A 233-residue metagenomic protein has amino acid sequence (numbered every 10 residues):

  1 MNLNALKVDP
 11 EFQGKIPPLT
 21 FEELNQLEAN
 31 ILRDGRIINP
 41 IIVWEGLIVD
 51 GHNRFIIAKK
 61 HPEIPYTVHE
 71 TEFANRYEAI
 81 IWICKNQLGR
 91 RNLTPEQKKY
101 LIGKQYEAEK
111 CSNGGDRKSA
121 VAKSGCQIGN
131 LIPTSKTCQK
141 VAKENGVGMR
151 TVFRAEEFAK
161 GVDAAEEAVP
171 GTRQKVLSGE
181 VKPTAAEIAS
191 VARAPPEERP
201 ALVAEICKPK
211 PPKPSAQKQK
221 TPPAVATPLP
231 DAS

Functional and structural regions predicted by a protein language model:
M1-T71, E78-N92: Short, charged/polar connector segments at secondary-structure boundaries
Y77-S233: Amphipathic alpha-helical oligomerization/scaffolding segments
